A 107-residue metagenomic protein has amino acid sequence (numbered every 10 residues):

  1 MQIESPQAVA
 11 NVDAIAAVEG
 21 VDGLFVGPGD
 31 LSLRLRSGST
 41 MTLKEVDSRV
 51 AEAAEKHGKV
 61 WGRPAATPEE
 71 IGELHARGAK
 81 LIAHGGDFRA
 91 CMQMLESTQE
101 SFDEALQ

Functional and structural regions predicted by a protein language model:
M1-Q107: Expand to "…catalyze enediolate/carbanion chemistry for C-C bond making/breaking, isomerization, decarboxylation
